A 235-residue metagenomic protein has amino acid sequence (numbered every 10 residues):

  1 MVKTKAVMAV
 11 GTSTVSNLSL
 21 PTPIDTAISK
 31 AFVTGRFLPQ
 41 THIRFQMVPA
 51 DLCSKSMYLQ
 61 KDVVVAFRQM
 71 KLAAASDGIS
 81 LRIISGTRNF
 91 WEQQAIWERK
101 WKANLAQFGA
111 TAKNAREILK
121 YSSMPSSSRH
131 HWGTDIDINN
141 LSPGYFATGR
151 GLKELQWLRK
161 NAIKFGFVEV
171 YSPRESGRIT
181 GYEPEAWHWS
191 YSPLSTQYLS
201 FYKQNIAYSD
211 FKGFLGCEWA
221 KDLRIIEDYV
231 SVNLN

Functional and structural regions predicted by a protein language model:
V2-G86, F90-N235: Extracytoplasmic cell-surface/polysaccharide-interacting catalytic and binding patches
